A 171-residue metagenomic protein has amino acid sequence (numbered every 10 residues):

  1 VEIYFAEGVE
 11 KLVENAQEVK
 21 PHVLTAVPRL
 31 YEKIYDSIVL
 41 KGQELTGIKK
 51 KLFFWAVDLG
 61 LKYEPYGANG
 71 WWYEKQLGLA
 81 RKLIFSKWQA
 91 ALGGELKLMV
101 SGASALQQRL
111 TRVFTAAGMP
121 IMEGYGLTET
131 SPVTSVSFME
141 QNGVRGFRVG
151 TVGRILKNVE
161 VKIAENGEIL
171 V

Functional and structural regions predicted by a protein language model:
V1-F85, E95: Conserved AMP-binding/adenylation subdomain of ANL enzymes
L24, A80-V171: Conserved AMP-binding/adenylate-forming
